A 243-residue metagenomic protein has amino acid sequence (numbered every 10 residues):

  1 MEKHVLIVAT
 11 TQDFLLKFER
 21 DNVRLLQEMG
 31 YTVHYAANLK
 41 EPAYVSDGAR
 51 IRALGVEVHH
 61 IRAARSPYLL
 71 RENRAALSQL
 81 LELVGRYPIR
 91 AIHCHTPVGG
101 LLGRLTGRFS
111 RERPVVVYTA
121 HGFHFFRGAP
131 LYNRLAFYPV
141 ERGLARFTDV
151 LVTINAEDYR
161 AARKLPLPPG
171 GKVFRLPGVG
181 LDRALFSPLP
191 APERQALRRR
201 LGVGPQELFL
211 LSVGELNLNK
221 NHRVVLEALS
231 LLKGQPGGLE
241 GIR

Functional and structural regions predicted by a protein language model:
H4-E72, E157-P168, K172-F174: N-terminal strand-loop element at the rim of the active site of nucleotide-sugar-dependent glycosyltransferases
H4-L6, R108-H124, E141, V152 (+1 more regions): Active-site proximal beta-strand in glycosyltransferases
V8, I154, S212-L216: Short hydrophobic "strand-cap" motifs at the C-terminus of beta-strands
L16-R24, L208-G234: A conserved mid-protein helix/loop that constitutes part of the nucleotide-sugar donor-binding site
F18, R71, A75-S78, P114-V117 (+3 more regions): Nucleotide-sugar donor phosphate/pyrophosphate-binding loop at the beta->alpha transition of glycosyltransferases
G48-A49, S187-V203: A short helix/loop element that forms part of the nucleotide-sugar donor recognition site in Leloir-type
H59, R142-R194: Donor nucleotide-sugar binding/catalytic pocket of nucleotide-sugar-dependent glycosyltransferases
C94-G99, A120: Short His-centered aromatic/hydrophobic patch
